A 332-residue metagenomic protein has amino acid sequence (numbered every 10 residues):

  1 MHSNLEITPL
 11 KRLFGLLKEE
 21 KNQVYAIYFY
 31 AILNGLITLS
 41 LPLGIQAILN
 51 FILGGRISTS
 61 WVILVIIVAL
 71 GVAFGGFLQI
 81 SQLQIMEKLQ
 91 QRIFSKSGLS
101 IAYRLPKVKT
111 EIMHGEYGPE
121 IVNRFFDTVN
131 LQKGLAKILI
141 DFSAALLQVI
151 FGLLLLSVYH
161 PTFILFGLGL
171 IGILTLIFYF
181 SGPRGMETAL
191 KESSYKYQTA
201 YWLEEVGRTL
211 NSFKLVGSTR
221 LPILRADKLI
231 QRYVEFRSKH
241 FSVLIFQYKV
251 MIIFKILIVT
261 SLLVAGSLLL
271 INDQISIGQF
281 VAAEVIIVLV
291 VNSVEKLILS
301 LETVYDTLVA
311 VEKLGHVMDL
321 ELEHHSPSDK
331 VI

Functional and structural regions predicted by a protein language model:
M1-L41, G54, S58-L64, Q82 (+7 more regions): Membrane-integrated ABC transporters
K18-N22, T110-E111, N123-L135, L139 (+4 more regions): An intracellular "coupling" helix at the cytosolic face of ABC transporter transmembrane type-1 domains
K21-T38, L53-S95, H114, L165-I171 (+3 more regions): Transmembrane-helix motif of ABC transporter permease domains
I37, L41, L49, R124-G169 (+3 more regions): Hydrophobic alpha-helical transmembrane segments of ABC transporter permease domains
L43, A47, F51, Q84 (+6 more regions): Transmembrane alpha-helix boundary and packing residues in multipass membrane permease domains and related
F51-I66, L70, L155-G169, V243-V311: Helix-loop-helix
L70-Q90, S143-L147, F166-S194, V206-T209 (+2 more regions): Alpha-helical transmembrane segments of multi-pass membrane proteins
I101-P106, F213, L314: Helix-loop junctions and hydrophobic alpha-helical segments within the transmembrane domains of large membrane
